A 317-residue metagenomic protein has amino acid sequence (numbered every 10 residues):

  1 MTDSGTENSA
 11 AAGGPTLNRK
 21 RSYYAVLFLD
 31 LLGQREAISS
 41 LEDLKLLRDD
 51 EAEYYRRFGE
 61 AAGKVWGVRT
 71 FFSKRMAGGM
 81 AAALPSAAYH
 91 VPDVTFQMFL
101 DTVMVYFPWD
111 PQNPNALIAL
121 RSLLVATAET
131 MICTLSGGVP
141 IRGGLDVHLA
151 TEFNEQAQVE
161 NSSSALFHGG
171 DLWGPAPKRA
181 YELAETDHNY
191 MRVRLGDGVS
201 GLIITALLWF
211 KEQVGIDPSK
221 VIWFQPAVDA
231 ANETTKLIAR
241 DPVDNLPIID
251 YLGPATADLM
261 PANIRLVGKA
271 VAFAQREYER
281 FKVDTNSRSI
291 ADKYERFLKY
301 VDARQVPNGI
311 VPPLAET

Functional and structural regions predicted by a protein language model:
T2-T16, S22, H188-T317: Intrinsically disordered, glycine/charged-rich C-terminal tails and inter-domain linkers that flank nucleotidyl cyclase
E7-P15, R35-R56: Short, well-structured N-terminal submotif of metal-dependent ribonuclease cores
V26-E36: Catalytic-site or vestigial catalytic-site microsegments of nucleotide-handling domains
E36-L41, P108, E152-V159, I203-L207: A short acidic (Asp/Glu
D43-A88: Active-site-proximal alpha-helical element of nucleotidyl cyclase-like catalytic domains and analogous helices
G78-P114, I118, I132-G174: Catalytic core of nucleotidyl cyclases, primarily class III adenylyl/guanylyl cyclases
I118-E129: Glycine-rich anion/phosphate-binding loops
S136, V147, P175-D197: Catalytic/regulatory signature loops of cyclic-dinucleotide turnover enzymes and related class III nucleotidyl cyclases
